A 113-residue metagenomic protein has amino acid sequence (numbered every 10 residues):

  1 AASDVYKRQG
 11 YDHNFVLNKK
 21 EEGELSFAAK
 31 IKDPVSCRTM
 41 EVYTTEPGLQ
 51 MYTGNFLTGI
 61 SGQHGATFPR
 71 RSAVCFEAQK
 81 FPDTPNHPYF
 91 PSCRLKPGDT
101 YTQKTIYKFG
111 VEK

Functional and structural regions predicted by a protein language model:
A1-Y6: Short, small-residue-biased leader/transition segments that mark boundaries at the very start of proteins
K7, G23, P34, P97-Y101: Solvent-exposed loop and beta-edge segments used for protein-protein assembly and interaction
N18-K20, E24-F81: Acidic/His-leaning functional-site neighborhoods
F27, Y89-F90: Residue-level detector of alpha-helix boundaries and kinks
V74, Q79, P85, P91-K113: C-terminal or internal capping secondary-structure element at the end of a domain, subdomain, or sheet
